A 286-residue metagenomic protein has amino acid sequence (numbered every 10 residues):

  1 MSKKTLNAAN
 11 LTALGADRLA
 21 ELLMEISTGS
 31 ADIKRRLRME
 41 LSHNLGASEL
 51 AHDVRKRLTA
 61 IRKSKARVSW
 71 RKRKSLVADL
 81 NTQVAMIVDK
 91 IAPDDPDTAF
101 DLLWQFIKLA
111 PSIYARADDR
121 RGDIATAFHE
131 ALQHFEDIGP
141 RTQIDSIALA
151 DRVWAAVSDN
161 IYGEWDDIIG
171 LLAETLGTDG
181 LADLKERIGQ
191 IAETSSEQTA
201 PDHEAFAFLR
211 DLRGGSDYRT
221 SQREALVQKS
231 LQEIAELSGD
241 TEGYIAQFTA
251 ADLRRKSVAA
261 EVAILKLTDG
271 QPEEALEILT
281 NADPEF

Functional and structural regions predicted by a protein language model:
M1-F286: Eukaryote-biased, non-catalytic alpha-solenoid scaffold regions
